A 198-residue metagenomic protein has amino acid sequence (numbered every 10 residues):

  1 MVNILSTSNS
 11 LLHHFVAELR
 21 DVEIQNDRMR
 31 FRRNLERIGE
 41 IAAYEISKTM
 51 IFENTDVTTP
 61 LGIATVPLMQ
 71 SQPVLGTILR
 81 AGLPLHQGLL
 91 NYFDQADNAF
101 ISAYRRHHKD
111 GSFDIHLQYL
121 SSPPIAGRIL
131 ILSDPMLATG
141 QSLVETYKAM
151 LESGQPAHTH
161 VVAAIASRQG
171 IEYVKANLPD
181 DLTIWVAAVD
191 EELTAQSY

Functional and structural regions predicted by a protein language model:
M1-Y198: PRPP-associated nucleotide enzymes
